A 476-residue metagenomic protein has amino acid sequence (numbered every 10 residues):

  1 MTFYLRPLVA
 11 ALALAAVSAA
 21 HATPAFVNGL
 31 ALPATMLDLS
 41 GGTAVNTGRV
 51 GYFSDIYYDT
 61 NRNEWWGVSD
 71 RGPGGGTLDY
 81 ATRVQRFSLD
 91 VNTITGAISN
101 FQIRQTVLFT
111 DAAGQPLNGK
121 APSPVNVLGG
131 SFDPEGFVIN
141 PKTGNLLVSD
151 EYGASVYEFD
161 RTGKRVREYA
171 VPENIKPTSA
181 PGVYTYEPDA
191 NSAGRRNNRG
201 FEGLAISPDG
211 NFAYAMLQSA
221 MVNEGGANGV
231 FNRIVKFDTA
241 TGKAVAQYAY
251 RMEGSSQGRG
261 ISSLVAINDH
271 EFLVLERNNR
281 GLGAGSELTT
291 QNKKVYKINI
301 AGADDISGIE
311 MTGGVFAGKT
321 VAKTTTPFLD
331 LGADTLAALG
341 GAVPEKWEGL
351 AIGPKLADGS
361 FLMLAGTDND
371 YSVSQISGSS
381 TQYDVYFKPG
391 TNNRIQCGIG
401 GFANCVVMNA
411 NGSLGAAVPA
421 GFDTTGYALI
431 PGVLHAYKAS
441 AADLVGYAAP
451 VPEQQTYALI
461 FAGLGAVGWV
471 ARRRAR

Functional and structural regions predicted by a protein language model:
M1-H21, L464: Gram-negative bacterial Sec-dependent N-terminal signal peptides
P7, A16, G130, K236 (+1 more regions): N-terminal hydrophobic or amphipathic segments with adjacent small-residue motifs that include Sec signal peptides
V9, T35, P452-Q454: Intrinsically disordered, low-complexity segments enriched in proline/serine/threonine
S18, V451-P452: Intrinsic low-complexity/disordered segments
A19, G163, A466-G468: Residues in and immediately flanking transmembrane alpha helices
A22-A449: Sequence/structural signature of beta-propeller domains
P452-A471: A short, hydrophobic C-terminal helix/tail in secreted or cell-surface proteins
R473-R476: Short, charged juxtamembrane terminal tails flanking transmembrane helices
